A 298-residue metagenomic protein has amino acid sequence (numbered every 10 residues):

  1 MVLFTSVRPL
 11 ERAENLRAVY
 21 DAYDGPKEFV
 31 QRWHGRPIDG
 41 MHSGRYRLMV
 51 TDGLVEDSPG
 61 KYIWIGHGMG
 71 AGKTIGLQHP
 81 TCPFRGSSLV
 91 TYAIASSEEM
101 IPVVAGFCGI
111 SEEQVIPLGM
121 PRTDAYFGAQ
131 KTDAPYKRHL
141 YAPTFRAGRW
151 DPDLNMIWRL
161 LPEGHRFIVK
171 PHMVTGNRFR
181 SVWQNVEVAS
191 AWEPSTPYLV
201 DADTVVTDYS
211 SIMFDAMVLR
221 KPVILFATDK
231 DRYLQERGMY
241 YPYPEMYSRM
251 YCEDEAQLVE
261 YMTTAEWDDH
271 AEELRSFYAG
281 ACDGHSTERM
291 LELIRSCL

Functional and structural regions predicted by a protein language model:
V2-F127: Active-site and donor-binding regions of nucleotide-sugar-utilizing enzymes
L3-F4, E11-Y23, V115-V182, C252 (+1 more regions): Conserved catalytic-core segment of nucleotide-activated headgroup transferases in glycan assembly
K27, S88-A93, R166-F167, D201-V205 (+1 more regions): Short active-site oxyanion
D39-S43, M173-F214, V218-L219: Donor nucleotide-activated moiety binding/catalytic core segment of transferases that use nucleotide-activated donors
H42-M49, G128-H139, D203-T207, A265-W267: Short, surface-exposed amphipathic charged segments that create phosphate/polyanion-binding patches used for binding
S111-E112, S181, S211-Y278: Catalytic binding pocket for nucleotide-activated donors in carbohydrate/polymer assembly enzymes
E255, V259, G284-I294: Short, amphipathic alpha-helical "lid/cap" segments that border enzyme active or binding sites
